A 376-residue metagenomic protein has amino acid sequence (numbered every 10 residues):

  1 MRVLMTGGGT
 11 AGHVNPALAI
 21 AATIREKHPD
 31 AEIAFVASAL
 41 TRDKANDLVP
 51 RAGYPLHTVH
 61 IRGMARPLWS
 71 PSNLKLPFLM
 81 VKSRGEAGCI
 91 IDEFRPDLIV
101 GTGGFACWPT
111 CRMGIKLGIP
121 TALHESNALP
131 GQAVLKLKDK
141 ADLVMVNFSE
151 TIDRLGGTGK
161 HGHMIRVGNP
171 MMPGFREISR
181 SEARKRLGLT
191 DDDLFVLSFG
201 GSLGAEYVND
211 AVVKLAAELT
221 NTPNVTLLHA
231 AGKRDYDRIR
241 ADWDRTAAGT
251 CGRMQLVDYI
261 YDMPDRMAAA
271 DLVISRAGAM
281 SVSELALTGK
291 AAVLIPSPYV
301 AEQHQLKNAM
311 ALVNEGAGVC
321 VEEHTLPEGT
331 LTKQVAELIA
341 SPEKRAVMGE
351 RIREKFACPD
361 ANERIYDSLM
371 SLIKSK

Functional and structural regions predicted by a protein language model:
V3-G8, K27-L79, V167-N169, K233-D235 (+1 more regions): Conserved nucleotide-sugar phosphate-binding/catalytic loop shared by glycosyltransferases and other
A34, L40, P55, I115-S181: Active-site-proximal region of nucleotide-activated glycan assembly enzymes, centered on histidine/acidic-rich loops
F35-L48, R180-K185, L189-V273, L306-M310 (+2 more regions): Donor-nucleotide binding loops and adjacent catalytic segments primarily of GT-B fold Leloir glycosyltransferases
R66-L98: An amphipathic, basic-hydrophobic alpha-helix
E86-V100, W108-A122, L135-D139: Glycosyltransferases and closely related glycan-assembly transferases that use nucleotide-activated donors
P96-L98, P264, A268-S283, K290-A291: Acidic donor-binding loop of glycosyltransferase active sites
K344-C358: A short, well-ordered alpha-helix in the C-terminal region of glycosyltransferases
C358-K376: C-terminal alpha-helical cap of glycosyltransferases
